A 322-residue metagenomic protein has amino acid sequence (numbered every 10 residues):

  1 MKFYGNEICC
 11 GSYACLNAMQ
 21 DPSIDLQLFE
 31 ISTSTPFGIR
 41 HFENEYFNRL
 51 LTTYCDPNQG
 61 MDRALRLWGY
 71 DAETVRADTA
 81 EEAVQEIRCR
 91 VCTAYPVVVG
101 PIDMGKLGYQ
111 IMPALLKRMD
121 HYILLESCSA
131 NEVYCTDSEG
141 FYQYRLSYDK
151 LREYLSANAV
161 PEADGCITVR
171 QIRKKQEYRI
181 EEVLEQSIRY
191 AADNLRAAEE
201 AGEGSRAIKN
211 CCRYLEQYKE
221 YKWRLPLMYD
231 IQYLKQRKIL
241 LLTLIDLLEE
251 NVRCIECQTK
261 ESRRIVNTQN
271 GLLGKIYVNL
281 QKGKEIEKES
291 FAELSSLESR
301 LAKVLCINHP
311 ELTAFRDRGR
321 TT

Functional and structural regions predicted by a protein language model:
M1-E81: Cysteine-nucleophile protease catalytic domains, especially the papain-like/related folds used in DUB/UBL proteases
K2-N6, P113, P226-Y229: Conserved aromatic-histidine-acidic binding/catalytic patches
I8, Y54, A80, R173-L184 (+7 more regions): Intrinsic-disorder-associated interaction segments
A18-P22, A64-W68, I87-V91, N308-F315: Hydrophobic, Leu/Ile/Phe/Ala-enriched alpha-helical segments that form helix-helix packing faces
D21-L50, A80-C128, T136, T321: Active-site-adjacent substructure of cysteine-protease-like catalytic cores
C55-G105, I167-Q186: Predominantly the structural core of cysteine protease catalytic domains
C128-L240, L244-L247: Noncatalytic regulatory segments and standalone regulatory/sensor domains
K238-T322: Charged, long alpha-helical assembly modules
